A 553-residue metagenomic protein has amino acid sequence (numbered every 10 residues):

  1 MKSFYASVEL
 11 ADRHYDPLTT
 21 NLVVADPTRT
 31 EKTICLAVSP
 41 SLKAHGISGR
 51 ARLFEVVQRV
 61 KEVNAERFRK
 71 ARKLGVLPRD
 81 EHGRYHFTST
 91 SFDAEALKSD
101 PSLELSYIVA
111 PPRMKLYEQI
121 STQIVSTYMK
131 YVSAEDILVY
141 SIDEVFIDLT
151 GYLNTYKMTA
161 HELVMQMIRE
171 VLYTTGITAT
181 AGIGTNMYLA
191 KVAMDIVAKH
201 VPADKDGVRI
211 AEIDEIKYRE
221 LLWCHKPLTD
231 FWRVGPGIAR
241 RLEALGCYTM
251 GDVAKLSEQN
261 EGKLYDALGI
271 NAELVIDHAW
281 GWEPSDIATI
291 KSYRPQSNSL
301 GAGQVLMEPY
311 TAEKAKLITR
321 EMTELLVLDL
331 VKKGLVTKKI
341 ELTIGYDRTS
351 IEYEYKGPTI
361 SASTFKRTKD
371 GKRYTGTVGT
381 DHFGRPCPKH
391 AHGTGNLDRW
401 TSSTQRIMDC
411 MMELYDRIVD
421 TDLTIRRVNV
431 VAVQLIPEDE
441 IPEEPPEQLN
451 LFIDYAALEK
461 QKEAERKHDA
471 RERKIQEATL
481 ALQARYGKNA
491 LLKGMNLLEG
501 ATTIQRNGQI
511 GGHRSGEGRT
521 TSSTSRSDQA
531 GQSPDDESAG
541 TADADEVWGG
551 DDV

Functional and structural regions predicted by a protein language model:
M1-H278, E283-I287, L451, A456-V553: Gly/Gly-Pro- and Ser/Thr-rich, intrinsically disordered tail segments characteristic of DNA damage-repair and tolerance
K2-F4, T28-K32, D347-S350, L435-D439: Short, charged/polar surface micro-motifs in flexible loops or helix N-caps
T20, A179, K338-I340, V428 (+1 more regions): Change "...and in nucleic-acid phosphodiester-cleaving endonucleases..." to "...and in nucleic-acid processing enzymes
D230, P236, R240-I425, E440 (+2 more regions): DNA-contacting surface of Y-family translesion DNA polymerases
L342, V430, G487: Hydrophobic, well-ordered secondary-structure elements that form the walls of internal hydrophobic environments
E413, R417-A481: C-terminal hydrophobic structural anchor segments that stabilize assembly/packing rather than catalytic chemistry
